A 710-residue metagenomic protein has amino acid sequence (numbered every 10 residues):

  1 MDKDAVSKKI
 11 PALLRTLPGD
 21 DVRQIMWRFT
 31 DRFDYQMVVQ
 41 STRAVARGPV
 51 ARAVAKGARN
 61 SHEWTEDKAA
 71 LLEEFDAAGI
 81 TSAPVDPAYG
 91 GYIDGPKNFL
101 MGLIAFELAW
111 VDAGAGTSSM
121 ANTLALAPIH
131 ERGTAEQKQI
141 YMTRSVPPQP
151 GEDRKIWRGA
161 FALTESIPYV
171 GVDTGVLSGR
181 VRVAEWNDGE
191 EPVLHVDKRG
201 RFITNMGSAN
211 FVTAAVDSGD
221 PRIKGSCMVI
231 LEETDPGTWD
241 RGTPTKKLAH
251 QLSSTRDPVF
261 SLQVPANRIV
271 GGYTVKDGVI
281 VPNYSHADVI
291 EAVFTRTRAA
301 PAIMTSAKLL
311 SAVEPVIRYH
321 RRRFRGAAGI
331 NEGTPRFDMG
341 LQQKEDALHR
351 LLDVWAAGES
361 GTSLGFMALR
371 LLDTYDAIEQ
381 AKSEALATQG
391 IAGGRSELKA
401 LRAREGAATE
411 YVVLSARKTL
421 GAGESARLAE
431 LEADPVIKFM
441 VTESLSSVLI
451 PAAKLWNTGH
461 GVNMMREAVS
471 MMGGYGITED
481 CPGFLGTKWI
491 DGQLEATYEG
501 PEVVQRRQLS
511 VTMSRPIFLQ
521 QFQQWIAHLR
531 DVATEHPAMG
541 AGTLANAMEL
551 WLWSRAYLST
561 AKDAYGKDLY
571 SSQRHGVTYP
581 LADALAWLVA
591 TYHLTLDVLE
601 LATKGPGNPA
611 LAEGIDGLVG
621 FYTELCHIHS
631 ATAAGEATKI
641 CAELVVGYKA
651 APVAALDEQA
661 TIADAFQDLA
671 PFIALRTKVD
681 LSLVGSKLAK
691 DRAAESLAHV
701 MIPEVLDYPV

Functional and structural regions predicted by a protein language model:
M1-M120, I140, R144-D153, D376 (+3 more regions): Amphipathic, small/basic residue-rich leader segments at the start of a protein or domain
D2-L17, D21, P435-M440, M464 (+2 more regions): Glycine-rich phosphate/cofactor-binding loops in nucleotide/flavin-utilizing enzymes
V54-H62, E359-A453, A590-A631, G635-V653: C-terminal helix-coil-helix/basic helical segment that borders enzyme active sites and/or dimer interfaces and provides
E107-V111, I129-P168, W186-L194: FAD-binding glycine-rich core of flavoenzymes that anchor FAD
E191-R241: A short core secondary-structure module
P236-G271: Flexible, small-/acidic-enriched active-site or ligand-binding loops
P258-T297, I317-Q342, L519, Q524-E535 (+1 more regions): A glycine-rich, basic-preceded beta-loop-alpha segment at the flavin cofactor/substrate interface of flavin-utilizing
P516, V532-V710: C-terminal amphipathic alpha-helical interaction region
